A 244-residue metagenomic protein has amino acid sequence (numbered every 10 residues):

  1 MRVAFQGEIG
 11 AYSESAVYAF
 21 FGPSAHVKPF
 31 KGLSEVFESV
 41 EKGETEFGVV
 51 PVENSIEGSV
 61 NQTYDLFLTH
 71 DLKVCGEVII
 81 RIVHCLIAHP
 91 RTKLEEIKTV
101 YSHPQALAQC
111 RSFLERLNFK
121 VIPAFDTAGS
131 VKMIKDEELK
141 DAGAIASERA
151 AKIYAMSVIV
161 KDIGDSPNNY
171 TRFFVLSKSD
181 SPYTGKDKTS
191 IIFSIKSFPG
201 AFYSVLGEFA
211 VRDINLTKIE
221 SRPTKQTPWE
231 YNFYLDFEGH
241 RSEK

Functional and structural regions predicted by a protein language model:
M1-K244: Domain-level signature for soluble enzymes in the chorismate/prephenate branch of the shikimate pathway
